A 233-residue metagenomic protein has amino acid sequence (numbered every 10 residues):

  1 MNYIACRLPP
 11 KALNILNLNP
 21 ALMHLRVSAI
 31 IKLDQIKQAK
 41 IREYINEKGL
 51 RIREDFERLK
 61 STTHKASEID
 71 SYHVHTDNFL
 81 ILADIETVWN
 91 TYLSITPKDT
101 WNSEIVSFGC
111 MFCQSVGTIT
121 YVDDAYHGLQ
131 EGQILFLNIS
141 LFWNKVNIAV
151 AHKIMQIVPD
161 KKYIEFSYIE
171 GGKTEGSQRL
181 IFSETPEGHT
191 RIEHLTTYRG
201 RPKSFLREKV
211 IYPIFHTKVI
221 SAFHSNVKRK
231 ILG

Functional and structural regions predicted by a protein language model:
N2-Q35, E165-S221: Beta-strand/loop substructures that line and gate deep hydrophobic ligand-binding cavities in soluble
N2-Y126: Hydrophobic ligand-binding cavity/cleft-lining segments
Y3, E43-K48, K65-E68, Y72 (+3 more regions): Glycine-rich portal/gate segments that line the openings of hydrophobic small-molecule binding cavities
Y72-L80, A149, Y163, S177 (+1 more regions): Intrinsic-disorder/low-complexity, polar/charged segments enriched in Ser/Thr/Lys/Arg/Asp/Glu/Gln
L82-E86, M155-K162, I181-R191, I231: A short, structured loop/turn motif at beta-sheet edges
W89, H216-H224, K228: Short, hydrophobic/amphipathic alpha-helical packing segments that form internal helix faces or helix-helix interfaces
W89, T100, N147, G176 (+1 more regions): Short acidic, gly/pro-rich beta-turn/loop elements at beta-sheet edges and active-site/ligand-binding grooves
Y92, I154, H194-T196: Hydrophobic alpha-helical core bundles mediating ligand binding, dimerization, or RNAP-core interactions
